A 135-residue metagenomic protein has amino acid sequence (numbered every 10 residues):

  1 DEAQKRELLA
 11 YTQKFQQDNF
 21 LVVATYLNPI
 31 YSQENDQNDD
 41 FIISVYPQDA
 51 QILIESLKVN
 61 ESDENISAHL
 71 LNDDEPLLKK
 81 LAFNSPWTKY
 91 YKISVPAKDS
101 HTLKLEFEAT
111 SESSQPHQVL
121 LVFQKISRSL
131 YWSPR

Functional and structural regions predicted by a protein language model:
D1-N35: Low-complexity, acidic Ser/Thr/Pro/Gly-rich terminal tails and inter-domain linkers that flank the onset of structured
R6-L8, L53, K98-T102: A short, compositionally biased
D18-F20, D39-F41, K89, H101-L103: Envelope-exposed proteins and targeting segments
V22, I43, L57-V59, I93 (+2 more regions): Hydrophobic beta-strand residues in large extracellular and virion-surface proteins
L27, Y46-Q48, S94-K98: Solvent-exposed residues in well-ordered beta-strands and their adjoining turns, especially edge/terminal strands
I30-K89: Mid-length scaffold segments of soluble, non-membrane domains
I66-L120: Short, solvent-exposed, Trp/other aromatic-anchored flexible loops in extracytoplasmic proteins
S114-S127, W132-P134: Edge beta-strands of extracellular beta-sandwich domains
